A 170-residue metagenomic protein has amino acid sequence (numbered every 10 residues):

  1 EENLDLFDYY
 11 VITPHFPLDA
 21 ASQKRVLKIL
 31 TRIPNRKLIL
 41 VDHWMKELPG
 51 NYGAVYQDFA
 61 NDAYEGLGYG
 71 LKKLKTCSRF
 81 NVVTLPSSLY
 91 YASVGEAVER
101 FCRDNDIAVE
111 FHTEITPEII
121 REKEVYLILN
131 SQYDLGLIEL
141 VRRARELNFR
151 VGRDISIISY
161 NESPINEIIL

Functional and structural regions predicted by a protein language model:
E1, I12-P17, D42-H43, V83-S88 (+2 more regions): Structural motif
E1-E2, N105-I119: A short, well-structured beta->alpha microelement
E1-V11, E96, N105: Amphipathic helical "hinge" segments at domain boundaries
I12-P14, I33-M45, G152-N161: Short beta-strand elements of ligand-binding domains
I29-N35, L74-K75, N148-G152: Short, conserved loop/helix-junction motifs that constitute active-site signature segments in enzyme catalytic cores
D42-N81, G136-L137, N161: Hydrophobic alpha-helical segments within soluble ligand-binding/sensing domains
D62-Y69, L89-I107, E139: Short, solvent-exposed amphipathic alpha-helices that sit in or adjacent to ligand/effector-binding or catalytic
R121-L170: Flexible loop/turn connectors
